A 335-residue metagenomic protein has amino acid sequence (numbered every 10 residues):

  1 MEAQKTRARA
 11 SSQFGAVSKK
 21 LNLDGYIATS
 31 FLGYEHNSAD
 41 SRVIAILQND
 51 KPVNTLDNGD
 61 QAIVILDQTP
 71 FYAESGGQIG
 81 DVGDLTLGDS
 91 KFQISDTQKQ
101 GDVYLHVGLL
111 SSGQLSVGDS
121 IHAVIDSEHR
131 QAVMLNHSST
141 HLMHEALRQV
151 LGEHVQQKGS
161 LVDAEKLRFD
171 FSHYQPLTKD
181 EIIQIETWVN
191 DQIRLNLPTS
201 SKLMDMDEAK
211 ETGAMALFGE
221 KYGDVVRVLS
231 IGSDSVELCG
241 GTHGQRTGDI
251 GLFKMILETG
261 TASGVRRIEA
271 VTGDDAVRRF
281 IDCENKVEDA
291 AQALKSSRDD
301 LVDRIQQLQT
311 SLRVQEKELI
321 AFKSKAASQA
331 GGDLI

Functional and structural regions predicted by a protein language model:
M1-I335: A glycine- and charged-residue-rich anion-binding loop/surface
